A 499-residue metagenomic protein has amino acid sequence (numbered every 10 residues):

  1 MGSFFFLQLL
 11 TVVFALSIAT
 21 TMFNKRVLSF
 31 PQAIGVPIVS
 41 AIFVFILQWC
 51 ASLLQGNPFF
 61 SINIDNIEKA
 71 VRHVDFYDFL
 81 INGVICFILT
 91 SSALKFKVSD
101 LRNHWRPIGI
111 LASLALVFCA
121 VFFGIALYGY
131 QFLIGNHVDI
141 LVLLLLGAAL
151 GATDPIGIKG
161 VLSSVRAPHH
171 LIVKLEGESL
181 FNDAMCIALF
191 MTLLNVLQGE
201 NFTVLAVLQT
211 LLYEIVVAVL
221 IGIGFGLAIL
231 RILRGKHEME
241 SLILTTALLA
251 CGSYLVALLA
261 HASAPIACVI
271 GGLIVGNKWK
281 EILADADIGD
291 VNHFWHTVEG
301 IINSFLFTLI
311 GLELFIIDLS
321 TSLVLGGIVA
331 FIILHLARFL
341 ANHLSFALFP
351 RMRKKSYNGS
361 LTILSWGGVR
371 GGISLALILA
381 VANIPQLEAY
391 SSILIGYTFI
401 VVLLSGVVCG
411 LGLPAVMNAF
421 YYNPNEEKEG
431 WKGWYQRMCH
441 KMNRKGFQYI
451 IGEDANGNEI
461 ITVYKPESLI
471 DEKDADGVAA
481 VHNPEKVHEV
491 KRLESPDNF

Functional and structural regions predicted by a protein language model:
M1-Q448, E453-D454, E459, Y464-K465 (+2 more regions): Transmembrane helical cores of multi-pass secondary ion antiporters/exchangers
P466-E467, E472-F499: Intrinsically disordered, low-complexity cytosolic terminal tails
